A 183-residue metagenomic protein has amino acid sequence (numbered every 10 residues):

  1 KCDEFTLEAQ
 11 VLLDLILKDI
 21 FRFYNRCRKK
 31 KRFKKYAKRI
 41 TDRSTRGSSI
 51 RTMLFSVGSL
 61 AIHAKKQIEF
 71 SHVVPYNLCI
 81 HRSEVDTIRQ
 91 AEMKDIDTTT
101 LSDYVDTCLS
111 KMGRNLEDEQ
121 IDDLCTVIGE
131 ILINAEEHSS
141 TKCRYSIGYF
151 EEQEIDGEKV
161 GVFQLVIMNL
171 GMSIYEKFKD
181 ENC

Functional and structural regions predicted by a protein language model:
K1-A64: N-terminal assembly/transducer modules of large multi-domain enzymes, emphasizing dimerization/partner-binding
K1-D3, E8, R43-S48, E69-R82 (+1 more regions): Extended, charge- and Ser/Thr-rich helical segments
C27-K30, E154-G161: Short, solvent-exposed loop/turn segments that connect beta-strands within catalytic domains and beta-strand-rich
L60-T99: Internal, well-ordered alpha/beta segment that forms a basic, Gly-enriched binding/recognition surface
S83-N115, N182-C183: Helix-loop-beta hinge of the Bergerat
I96-T100, L116-D123, V127, K159: Short, contiguous, pocket-lining structural segments that sit at or immediately flank catalytic/ligand-binding sites
D118-E154: Conserved ATP-binding N-box helix of the HATPase_c
G157-C183: Glycine-rich/acidic phosphate-handling loop/turn and adjacent ATP-lid/helix of nucleotide-binding kinase/ATPase domains
